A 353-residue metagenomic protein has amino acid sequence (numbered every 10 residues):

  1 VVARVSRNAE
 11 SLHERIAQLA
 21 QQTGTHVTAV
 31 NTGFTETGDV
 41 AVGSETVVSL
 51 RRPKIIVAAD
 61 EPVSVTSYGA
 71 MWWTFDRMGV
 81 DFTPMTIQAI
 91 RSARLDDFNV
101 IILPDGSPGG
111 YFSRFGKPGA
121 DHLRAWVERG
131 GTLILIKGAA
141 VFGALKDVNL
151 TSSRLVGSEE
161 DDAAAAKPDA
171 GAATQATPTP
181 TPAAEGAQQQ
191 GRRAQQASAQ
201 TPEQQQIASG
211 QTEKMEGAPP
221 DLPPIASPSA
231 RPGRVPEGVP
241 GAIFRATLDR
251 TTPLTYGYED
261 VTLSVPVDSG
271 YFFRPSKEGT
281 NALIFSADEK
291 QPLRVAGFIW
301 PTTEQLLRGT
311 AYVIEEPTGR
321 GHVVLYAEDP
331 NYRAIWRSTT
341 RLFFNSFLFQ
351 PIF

Functional and structural regions predicted by a protein language model:
V1-F353: Intrinsic-disorder/low-complexity accessory segments
